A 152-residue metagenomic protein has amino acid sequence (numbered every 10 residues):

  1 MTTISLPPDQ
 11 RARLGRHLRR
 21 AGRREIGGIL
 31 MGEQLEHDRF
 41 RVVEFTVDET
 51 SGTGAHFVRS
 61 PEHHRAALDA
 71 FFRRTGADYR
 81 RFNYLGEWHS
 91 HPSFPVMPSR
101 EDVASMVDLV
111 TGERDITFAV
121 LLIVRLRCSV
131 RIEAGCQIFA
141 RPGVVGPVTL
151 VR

Functional and structural regions predicted by a protein language model:
M1-Y84, P92-R152: Conserved beta-strand-loop surface patch within small alpha/beta domains used for substrate/adaptor or ligand engagement
